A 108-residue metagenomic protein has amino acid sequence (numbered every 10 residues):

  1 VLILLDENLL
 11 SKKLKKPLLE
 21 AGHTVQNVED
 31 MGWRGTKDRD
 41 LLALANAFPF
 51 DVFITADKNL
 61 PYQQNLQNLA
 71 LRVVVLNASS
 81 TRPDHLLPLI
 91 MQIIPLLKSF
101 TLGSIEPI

Functional and structural regions predicted by a protein language model:
V1-P49: N-terminal first-folded block
N8, N59, S79: Anionic group-transfer/hydrolysis microenvironments
L14-K15, Q63-N65, H85: Short glycine-/acidic-enriched loop or helix-start segments at secondary-structure transitions that form or flank
A21, L69-L71: Short, structured coil segments at secondary-structure junctions
E29, A56, L76-A78: Short beta->alpha connector loops at strand-helix junctions that form conserved, small/polar/Pro-enriched
D38-D40, N65-N68: Short secondary-structure transition/capping segments
A45-L66: Acidic, metal-binding active-site segment of PIN/NYN-like and related structure-specific nucleases
R72-I108: C-terminal structural segments of small proteins and small subunits
